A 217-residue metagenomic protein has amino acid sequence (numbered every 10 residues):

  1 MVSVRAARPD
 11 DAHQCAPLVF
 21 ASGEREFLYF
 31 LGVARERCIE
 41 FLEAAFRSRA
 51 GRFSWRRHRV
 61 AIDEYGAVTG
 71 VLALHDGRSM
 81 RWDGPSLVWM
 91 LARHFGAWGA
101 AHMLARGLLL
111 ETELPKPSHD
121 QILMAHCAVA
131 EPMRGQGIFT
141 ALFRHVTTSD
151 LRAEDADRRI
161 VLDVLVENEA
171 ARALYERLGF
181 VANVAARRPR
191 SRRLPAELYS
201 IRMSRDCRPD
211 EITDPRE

Functional and structural regions predicted by a protein language model:
S3-P17, L28-Y29, G77: A short beta-loop-alpha structural element at the N-terminal edge of CoA-dependent acyl/N-acetyltransferase catalytic
R35-H58, D63, E111: Active-site rim helix/loop that mediates acceptor-substrate recognition in acyltransferases
V60, A67-D76, L123, A128: Conserved beta-strand in the GNAT
I62, M90-A97, A125-R134, L165: A short, internal acetyl-CoA/4′-phosphopantetheine-binding micro-motif in the GNAT/acyltransferase core
R78-I122: Conserved acyl-donor/pantetheine-binding loop and adjacent beta-alpha core of acyl/acetyltransferases and related
D120-I122, D150-D163: Conserved GNAT acetyl-CoA-binding A-motif
V129, G135-S149, A173-R177: Conserved acetyl-CoA-binding loop-helix of GNAT-fold acetyltransferases
A156-R172, E176-L178, R188-E217: C-terminal "cap" of GNAT-fold acetyltransferases
